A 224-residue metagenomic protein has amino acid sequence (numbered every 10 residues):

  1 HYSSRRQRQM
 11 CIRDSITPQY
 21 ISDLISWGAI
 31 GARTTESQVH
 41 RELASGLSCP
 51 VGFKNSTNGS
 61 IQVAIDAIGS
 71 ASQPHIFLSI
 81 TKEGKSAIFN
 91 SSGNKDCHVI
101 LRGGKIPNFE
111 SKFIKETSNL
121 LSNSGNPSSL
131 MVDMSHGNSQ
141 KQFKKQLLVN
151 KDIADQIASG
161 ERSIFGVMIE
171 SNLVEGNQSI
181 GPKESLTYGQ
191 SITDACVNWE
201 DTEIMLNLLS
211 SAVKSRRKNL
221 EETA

Functional and structural regions predicted by a protein language model:
H1-I12: Single conserved hydrophobic/aromatic residue that forms the stacking wall/gate of nucleotide- or nucleobase-binding
R5-R6, G46-L47, N94, L121-P127 (+3 more regions): A structural motif corresponding to the C-terminal end of an alpha-helix and its immediate exit/capping segment
Q9, P50-G52, D96-I100, S129-M131 (+1 more regions): Structural preference for beta-strand elements that scaffold enzyme active sites
I16-D23, V51-F53, S60-I65: Short, well-ordered, mixed-charge alpha-helical segments that flank or form enzyme active sites
I25-R33: Flexible, glycine/proline-enriched loop segments at strand-loop-helix junctions that form or flank small-ligand binding
A32, G46, N58, Q62 (+1 more regions): Conserved mixed alpha/beta catalytic, RNA-binding, or beta-rich assembly cores of soluble enzyme, regulatory
V39-S56: Extended, H/D-rich, highly charged conserved domains that either
M131-I204, L209-K214: Catalytic-face loop-and-helix region of soluble metabolic enzyme cores
